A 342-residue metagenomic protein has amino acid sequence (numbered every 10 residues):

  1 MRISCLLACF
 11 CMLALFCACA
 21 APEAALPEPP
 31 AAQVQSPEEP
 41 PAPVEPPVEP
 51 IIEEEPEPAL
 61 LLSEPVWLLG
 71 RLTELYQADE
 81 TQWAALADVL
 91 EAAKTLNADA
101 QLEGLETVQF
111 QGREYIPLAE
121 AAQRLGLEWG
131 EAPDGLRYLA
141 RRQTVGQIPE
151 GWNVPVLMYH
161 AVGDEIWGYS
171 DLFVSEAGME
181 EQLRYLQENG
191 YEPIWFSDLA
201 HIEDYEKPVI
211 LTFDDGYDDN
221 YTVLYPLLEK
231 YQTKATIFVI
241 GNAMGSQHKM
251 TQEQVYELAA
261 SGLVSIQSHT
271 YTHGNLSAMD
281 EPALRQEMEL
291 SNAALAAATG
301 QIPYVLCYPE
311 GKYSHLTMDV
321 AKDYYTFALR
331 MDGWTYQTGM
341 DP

Functional and structural regions predicted by a protein language model:
M1-A8: Positively charged n-region of N-terminal signal peptides that target proteins for export
L15-A18: C-terminal motif of bacterial Sec signal peptides marking the signal peptidase cleavage site
E23-W152, L157: Primary recognition of N-terminal secretory signal peptides and signal-anchoring hydrophobic helices
E131, F238, H269, R330-M331: Short beta-strand and adjacent tight-turn residues that come in two discontinuous sequence segments and form the edges
Q143-T212, Y217-D219, A278-P342: C-terminal active-site subregion of NodB/CE4 polysaccharide deacetylases
P155-M158, E192-F196, I210-L211, E229-G245 (+3 more regions): Short, well-structured secondary-structure segments
Q187, L224-T233, K249-S268, K322 (+1 more regions): Acidic (Asp/Glu)-rich catalytic clusters
Q267-P282: Substrate-binding clefts and substrate-entry loops adjacent to catalytic sites of polymer-processing enzymes acting on
